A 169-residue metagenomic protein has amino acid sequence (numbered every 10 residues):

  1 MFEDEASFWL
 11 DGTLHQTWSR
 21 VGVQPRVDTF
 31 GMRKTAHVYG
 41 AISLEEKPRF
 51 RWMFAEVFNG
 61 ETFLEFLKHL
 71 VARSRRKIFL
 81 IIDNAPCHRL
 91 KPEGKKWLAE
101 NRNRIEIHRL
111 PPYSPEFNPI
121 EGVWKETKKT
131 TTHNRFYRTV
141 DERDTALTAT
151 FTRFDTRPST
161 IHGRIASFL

Functional and structural regions predicted by a protein language model:
M1-L169: Short functional hotspots at interaction and active-site rims
